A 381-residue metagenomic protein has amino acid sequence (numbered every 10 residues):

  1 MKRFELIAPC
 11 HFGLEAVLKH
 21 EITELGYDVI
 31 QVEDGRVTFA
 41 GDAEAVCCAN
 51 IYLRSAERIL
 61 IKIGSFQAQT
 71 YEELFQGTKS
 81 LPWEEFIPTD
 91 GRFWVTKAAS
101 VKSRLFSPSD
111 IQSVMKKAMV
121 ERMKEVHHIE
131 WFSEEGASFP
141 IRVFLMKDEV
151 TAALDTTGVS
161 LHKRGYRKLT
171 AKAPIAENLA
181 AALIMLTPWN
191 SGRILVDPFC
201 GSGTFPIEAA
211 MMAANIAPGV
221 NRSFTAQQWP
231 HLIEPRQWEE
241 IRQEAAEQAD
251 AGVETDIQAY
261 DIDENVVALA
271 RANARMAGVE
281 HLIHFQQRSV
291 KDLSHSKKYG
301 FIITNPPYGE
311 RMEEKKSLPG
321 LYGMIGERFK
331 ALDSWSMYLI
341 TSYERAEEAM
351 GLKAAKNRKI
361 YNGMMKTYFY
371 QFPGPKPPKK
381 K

Functional and structural regions predicted by a protein language model:
K2-F139, K381: Non-catalytic nucleic-acid substrate-recognition regions in nucleic-acid-modifying enzymes
C48-S55, V159-R164, K168, G374-K381: Flexible, glycine-/basic-rich loop-and-beta segments that form/coincide with the SAM-dependent methyltransferase
S100-S103, S160, P307-R311: A short, flexible beta-alpha/helix-coil linker loop
I141-T157, Y370, K376: C-terminal edge-of-domain segments
A152-L186: SAM-dependent Rossmann-like transferase core, predominantly class I methyltransferases with a strong bias toward
I175-S294, E310-R311, S317: Conserved S-adenosyl-L-methionine
S289-K381: C-terminal catalytic and target-recognition region of SAM-dependent MTase-like enzymes, primarily methyltransferases
